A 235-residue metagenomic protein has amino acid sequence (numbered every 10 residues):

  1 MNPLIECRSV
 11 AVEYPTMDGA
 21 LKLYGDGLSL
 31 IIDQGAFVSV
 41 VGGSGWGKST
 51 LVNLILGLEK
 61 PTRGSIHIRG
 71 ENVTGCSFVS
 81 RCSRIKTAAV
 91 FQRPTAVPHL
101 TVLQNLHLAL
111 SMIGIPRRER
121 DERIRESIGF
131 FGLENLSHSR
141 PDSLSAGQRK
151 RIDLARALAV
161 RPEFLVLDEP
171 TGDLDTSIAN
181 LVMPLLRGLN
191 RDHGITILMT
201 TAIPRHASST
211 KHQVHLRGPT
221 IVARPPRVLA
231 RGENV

Functional and structural regions predicted by a protein language model:
L56: Helix-to-loop junction immediately C-terminal to a conserved catalytic motif
V73-A88: ABC ATPase NBD coupling module
L100-L108: Short coil-to-helix segment of the ABC ATPase nucleotide-binding domain corresponding to the Q-loop/switch region
S111, R118-N135: Conserved ABC ATPase "signature" region
R140-L144, Q148: Conserved ABC ATPase signature
R161: Conserved catalytic motifs of ABC-family nucleotide-binding domains
L165-D168: Catalytic Walker B motif of ABC-type/P-loop ATPase nucleotide-binding domains
